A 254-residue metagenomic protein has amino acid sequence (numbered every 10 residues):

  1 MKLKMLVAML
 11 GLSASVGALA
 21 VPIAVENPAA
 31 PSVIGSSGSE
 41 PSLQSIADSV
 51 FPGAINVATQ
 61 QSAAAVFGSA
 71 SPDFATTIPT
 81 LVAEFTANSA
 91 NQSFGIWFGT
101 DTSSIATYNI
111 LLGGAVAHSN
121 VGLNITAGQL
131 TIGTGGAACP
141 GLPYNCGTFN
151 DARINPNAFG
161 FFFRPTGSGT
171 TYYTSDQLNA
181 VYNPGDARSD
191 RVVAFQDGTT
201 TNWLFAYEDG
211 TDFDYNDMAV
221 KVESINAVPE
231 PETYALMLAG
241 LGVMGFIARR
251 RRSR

Functional and structural regions predicted by a protein language model:
L3-V7, V16-I23, D217-A248: Short, threonine-centered small-residue motifs that mark membrane-proximal processing/anchoring sites and TM-junction
V21-W203: Extracellular distal adhesion/interaction modules in secreted or cell-surface proteins
N157, D214-M218: Residues that flank catalytic or metal-binding motifs in active/ligand-binding sites
F163-P165, Y207-D212: Short beta-strand-plus-loop segments that form exposed binding edges in beta-rich domains
T199, W203, F213, S224-A227: Secondary-structure-rich domain cores
R251-R254: Short, charged juxtamembrane terminal tails flanking transmembrane helices
